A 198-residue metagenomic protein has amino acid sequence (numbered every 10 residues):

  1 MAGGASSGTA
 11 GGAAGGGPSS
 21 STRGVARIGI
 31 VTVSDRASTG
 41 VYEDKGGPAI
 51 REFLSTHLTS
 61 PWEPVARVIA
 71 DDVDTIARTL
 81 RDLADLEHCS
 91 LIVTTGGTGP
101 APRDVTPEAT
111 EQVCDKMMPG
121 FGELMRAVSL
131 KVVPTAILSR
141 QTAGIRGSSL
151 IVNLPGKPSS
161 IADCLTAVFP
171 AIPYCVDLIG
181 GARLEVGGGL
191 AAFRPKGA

Functional and structural regions predicted by a protein language model:
M1-A198: Non-catalytic beta/alpha edge segments that cap or flank active sites
